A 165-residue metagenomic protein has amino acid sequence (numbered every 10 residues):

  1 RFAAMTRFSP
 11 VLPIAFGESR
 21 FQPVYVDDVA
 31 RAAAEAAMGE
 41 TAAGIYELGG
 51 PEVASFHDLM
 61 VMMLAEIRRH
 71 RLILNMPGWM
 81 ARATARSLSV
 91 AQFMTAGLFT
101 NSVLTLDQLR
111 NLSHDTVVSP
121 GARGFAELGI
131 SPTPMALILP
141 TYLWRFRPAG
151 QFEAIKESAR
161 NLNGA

Functional and structural regions predicted by a protein language model:
R1-L12, H57, A65, H70-R71 (+1 more regions): Acceptor/aglycone-binding surface of glycosyltransferases and processive sugar-polymer synthases
F2-A3, M60, S113, L139: Conserved protein kinase catalytic domain
A4-V24, D28, A32-G49: A conserved pocket-lining segment of Rossmann-fold NAD(P)-dependent short-chain dehydrogenase/reductase
R7, M38, R68, P140-W144: Residues at helix-coil transition
R20-D27, Y46-E66, N75-R86, S131-T133: Substrate-binding strand-loop-helix patch in Rossmann-like NAD(P)-dependent oxidoreductase/epimerase domains
A33-A37, M63, Y142: Hydrophobic "lid"/C-terminal helical patch of Rossmann-like NAD(P)-dependent dehydrogenase/epimerase domains
A36-G50, R69-L74, N101, A149: Core catalytic loop region at the nicotinamide-binding pocket of NAD(P)H-dependent oxidoreductases
W79-A165: A hydrophobic C-terminal alpha-helical subdomain
